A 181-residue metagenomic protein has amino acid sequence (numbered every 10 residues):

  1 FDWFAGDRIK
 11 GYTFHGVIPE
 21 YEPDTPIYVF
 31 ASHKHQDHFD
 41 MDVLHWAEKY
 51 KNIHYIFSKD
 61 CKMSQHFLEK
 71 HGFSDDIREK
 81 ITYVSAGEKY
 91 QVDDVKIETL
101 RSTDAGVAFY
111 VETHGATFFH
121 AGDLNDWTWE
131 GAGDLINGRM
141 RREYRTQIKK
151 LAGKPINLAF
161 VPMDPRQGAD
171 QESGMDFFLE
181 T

Functional and structural regions predicted by a protein language model:
F1-F30, K34, H38-W46, N125-G153: Pre-active-site segment of Zn-dependent metallo-hydrolases
D2, A121-G122, P162: A cross-family glycoside hydrolase active-site/sugar-binding cleft signature
G6-R8, K34-F39, C61-H66, A86-Y90 (+3 more regions): Active-site environment of divalent metal-dependent phosphoester hydrolases
Y28, H54, A116-F118, L158: Structural motif
D40-Y50, F67-H71, E172-S173: Metal-dependent catalytic neighborhoods of phosphoester/phosphodiester hydrolases
I56-M63, W129-T181: Cap/insert and terminal regions of metallo-dependent hydrolase folds
F57-G115: Metallo-beta-lactamase
K89-G153: Catalytic core of the metallo-beta-lactamase
